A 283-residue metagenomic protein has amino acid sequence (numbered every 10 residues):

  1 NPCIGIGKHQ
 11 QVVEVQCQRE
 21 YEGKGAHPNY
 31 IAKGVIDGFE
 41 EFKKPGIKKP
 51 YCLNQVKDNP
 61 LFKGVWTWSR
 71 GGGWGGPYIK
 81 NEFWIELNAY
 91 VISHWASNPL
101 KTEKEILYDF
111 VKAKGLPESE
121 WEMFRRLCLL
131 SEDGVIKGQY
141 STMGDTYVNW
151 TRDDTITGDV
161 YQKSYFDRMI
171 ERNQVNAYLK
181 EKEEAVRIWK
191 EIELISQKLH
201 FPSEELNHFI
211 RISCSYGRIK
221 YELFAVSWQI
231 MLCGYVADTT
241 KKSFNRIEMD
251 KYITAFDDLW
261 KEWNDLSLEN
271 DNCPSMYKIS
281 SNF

Functional and structural regions predicted by a protein language model:
N1-E118, R125: Catalytic-core regions of glycoside hydrolase
S69, W74, I79-L87, V91-F283: C-terminal non-catalytic alpha-helical accessory regions
